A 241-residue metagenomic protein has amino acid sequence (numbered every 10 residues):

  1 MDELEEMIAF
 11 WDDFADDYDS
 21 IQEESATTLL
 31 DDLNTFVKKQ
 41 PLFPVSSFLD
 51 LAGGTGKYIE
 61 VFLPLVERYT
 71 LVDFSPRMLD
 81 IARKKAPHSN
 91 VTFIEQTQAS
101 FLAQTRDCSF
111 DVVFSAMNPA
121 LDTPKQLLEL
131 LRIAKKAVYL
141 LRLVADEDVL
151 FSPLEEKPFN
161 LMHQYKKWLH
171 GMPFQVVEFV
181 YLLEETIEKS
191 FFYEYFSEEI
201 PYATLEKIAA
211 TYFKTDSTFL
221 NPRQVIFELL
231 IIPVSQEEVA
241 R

Functional and structural regions predicted by a protein language model:
M1-L42: Conserved class I S-adenosyl-L-methionine
L49, G53-F101: Class I SAM-dependent methyltransferase SAM/SAH-binding core
A103-V112: A short acidic, Gly/Pro-enriched loop at the edge of an enzyme's catalytic core that lines a small-molecule cofactor
S115-N118, L141: Residues lining the SAM
A120-L130: A short, conserved alpha-helix within the catalytic core of class I
Y139-N160: Conserved class I S-adenosyl-L-methionine
K157-F179: Short alpha-helix
E178-R241: Conserved Class I S-adenosyl-L-methionine
